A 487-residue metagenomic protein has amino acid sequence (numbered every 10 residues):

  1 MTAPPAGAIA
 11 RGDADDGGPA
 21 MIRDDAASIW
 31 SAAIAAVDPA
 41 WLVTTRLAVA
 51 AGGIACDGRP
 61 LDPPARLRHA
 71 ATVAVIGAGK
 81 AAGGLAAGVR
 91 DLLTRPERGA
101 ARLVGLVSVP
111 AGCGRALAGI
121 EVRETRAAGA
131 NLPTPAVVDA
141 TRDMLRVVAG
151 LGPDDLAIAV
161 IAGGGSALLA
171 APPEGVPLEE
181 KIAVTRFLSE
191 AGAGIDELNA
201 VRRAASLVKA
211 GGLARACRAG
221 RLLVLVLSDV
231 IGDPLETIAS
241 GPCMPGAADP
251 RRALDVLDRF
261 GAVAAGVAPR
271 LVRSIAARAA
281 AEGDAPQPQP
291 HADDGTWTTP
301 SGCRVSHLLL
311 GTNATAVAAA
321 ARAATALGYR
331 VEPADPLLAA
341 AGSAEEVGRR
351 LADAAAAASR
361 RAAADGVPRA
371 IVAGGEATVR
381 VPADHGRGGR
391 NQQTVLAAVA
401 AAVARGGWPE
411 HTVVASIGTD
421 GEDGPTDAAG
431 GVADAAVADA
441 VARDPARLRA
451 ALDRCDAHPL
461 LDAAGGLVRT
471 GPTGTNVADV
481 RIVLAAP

Functional and structural regions predicted by a protein language model:
T2-A370, A377-V413, T419-P487: N-terminal loops that bind phosphate or other acidic moieties and the adjacent beta-alpha structural core
